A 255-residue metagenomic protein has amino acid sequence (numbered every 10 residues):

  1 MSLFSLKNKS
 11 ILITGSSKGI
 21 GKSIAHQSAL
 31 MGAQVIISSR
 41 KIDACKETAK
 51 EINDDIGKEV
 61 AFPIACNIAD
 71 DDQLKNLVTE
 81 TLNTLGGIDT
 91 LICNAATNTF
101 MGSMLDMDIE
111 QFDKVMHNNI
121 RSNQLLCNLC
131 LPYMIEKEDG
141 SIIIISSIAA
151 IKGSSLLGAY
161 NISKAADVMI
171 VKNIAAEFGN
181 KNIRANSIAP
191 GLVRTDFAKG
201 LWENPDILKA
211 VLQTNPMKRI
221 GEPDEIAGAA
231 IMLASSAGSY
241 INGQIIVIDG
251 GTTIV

Functional and structural regions predicted by a protein language model:
S2, M101, K152, I231 (+1 more regions): Short C-terminal tail/terminal secondary-structure segment of NAD(P)H-dependent dehydrogenase/reductase domains
S10, G15-G19: Conserved glycine-rich cofactor-binding loop
G102-M104, D108-M116, V211: Substrate-binding pocket helix/loop in short-chain dehydrogenase/reductase
C127, S163, V171: Active-site helix of classical SDR
P132, A176-N180, S239: Alpha-helical segment proximal to the catalytic Tyr-Lys
S147: Residue(s) in the substrate-gating loop at a strand-loop-helix junction that position the organic substrate next
N215-I226, A237: A conserved structural motif in NAD(P)-dependent oxidoreductases
